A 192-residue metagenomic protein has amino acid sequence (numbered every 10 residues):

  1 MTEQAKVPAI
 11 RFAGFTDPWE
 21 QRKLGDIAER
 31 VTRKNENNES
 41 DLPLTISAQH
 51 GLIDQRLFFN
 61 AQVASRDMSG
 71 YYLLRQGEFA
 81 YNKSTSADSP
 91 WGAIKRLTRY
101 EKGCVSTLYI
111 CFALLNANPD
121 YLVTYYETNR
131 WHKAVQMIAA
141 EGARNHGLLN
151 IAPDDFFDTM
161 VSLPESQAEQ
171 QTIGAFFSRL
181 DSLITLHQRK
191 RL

Functional and structural regions predicted by a protein language model:
M1-E20, S166-L192: Amphipathic alpha-helical segments with low aromatic content
Q4-P8, K102-L108, A143-A168: A short glycine-rich beta-alpha junction/loop motif
R11-N35: Non-catalytic DNA-recognition/assembly elements of restriction-modification systems
W19, L24, E39, L108 (+3 more regions): Non-catalytic beta-sheet/beta-sandwich ligand-binding modules that flank or precede catalytic cores
A28, T32-A64: DNA target-recognition patches
V31, N35, Y81-S84, D88 (+3 more regions): A generic secondary-structure signal for well-formed alpha-helical elements
M68-W131, R144: A short beta-sheet element
T128, P153-F156, Q188: ATP/adenylate-binding site constellation spanning eukaryotic-like Ser/Thr protein kinases, ABC-transporter
